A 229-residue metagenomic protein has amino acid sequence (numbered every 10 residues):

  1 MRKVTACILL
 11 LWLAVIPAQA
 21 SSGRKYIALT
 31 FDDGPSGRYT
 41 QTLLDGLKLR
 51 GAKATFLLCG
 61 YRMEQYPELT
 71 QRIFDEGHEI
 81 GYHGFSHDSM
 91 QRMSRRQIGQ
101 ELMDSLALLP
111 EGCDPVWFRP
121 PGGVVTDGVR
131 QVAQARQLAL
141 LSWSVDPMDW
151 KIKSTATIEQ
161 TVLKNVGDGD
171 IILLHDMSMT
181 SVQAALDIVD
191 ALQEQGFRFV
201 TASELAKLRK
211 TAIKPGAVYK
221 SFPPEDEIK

Functional and structural regions predicted by a protein language model:
R2-I8: Sec-dependent signal peptide recognition, specifically the positively charged N-region followed immediately by
L10-Q19: Hydrophobic h-region of N-terminal signal peptides that target proteins for export in Gram-negative bacteria
Q19-M93, Q97-L108, D114-P115, D187 (+1 more regions): Active-site beta->alpha N-cap acidic-glycine motif
S21, L49-R50, M63-E64, T180-K229: C-terminal domain-boundary segment and adjacent tail
I27-T30, A54-L58, E79-Y82, V116-P120 (+3 more regions): Structural recognition of the beta-strand scaffold that forms the well-ordered cores of secreted hydrolase catalytic
D33-G37, Y61-E64, E79-I80, S86-S89 (+4 more regions): Solvent-exposed loop/turn segments at secondary-structure junctions within structured extracellular/periplasmic domains
Y39-T42, D88-C113, V124-D168, S181-A184: Alpha-helical scaffold elements lining the catalytic groove of polysaccharide deacetylases
